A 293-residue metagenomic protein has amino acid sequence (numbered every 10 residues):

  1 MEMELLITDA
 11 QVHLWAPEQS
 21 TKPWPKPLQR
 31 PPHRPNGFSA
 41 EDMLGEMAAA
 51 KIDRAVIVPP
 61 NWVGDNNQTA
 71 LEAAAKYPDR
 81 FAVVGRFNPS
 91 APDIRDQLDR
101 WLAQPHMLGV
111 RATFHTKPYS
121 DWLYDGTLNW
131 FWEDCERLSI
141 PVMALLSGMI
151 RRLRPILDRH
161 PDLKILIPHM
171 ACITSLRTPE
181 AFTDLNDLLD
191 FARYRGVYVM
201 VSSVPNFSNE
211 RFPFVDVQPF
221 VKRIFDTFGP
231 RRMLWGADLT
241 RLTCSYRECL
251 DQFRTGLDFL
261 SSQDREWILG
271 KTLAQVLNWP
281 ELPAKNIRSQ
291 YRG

Functional and structural regions predicted by a protein language model:
E2-A10, K26-R54, K222-R223, F228-L234 (+1 more regions): Mid-to-C-terminal alpha-helical segments outside catalytic/metal-binding sites
Q11-P17, H169: Histidine-centered divalent metal-coordination motifs
W15-E41, E46-A50, Q104-R111, L163-K164 (+3 more regions): Active-site gating loops and adjacent loop-to-helix segments of metal-dependent hydrolytic enzymes
N36-E46, A91-L102, T183-D184: Short, acidic/polar
R54, W62-G148, P155, Y198-V204 (+1 more regions): Active-site gating/metal-coordination segments in enzymes
D65-R80, I165-L166, P219-D226, L250-D258: Short, electropositive alpha-helical surface patch
D121-W235, E281-R292: Catalytic pocket-lining loop regions of alpha/beta-barrel enzymes, especially the amidohydrolase/enolase/GH5 lineages
D238: Active-site glycine-centered loops adjacent to acidic/histidine catalytic or metal-binding residues that shape
